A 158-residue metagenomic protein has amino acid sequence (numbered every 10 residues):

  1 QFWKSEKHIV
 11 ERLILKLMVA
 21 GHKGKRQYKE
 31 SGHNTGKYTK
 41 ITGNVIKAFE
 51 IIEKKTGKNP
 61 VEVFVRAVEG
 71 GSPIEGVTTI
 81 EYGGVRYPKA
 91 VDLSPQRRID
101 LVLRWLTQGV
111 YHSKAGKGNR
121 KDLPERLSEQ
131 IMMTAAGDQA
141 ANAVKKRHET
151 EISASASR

Functional and structural regions predicted by a protein language model:
Q1-R158: Strongly charged
